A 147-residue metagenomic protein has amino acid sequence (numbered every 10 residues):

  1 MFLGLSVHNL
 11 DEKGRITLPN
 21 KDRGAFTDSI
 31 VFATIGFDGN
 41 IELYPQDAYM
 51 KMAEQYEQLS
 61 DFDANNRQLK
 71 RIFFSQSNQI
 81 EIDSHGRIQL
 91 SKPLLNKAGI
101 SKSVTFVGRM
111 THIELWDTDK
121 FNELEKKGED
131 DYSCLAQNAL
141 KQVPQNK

Functional and structural regions predicted by a protein language model:
M1-H8, E12-K13, D22-I80, S84 (+1 more regions): Flexible "stalk/tail and boundary" regions
